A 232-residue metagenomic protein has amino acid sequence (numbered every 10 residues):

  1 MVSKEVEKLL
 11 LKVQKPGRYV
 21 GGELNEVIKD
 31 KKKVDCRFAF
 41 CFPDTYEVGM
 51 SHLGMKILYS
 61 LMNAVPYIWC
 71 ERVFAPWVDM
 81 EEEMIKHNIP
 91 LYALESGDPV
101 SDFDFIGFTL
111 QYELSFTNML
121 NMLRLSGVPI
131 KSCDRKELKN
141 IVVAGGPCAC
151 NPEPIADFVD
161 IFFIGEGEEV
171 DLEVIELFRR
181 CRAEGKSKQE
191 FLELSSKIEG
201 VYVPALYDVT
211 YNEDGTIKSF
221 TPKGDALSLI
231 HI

Functional and structural regions predicted by a protein language model:
M1-K15, V65: Helix-enriched interaction subdomains in cytosolic or periplasmic regions, typified by TIR/SEFIR signaling/NADase cores
K12-E23, K31-Y46: Short glycine-rich His-centered loop
E23-K33, S96-D98, F191-E193: Short boundary motifs at domain starts and secondary-structure transition points
F38-P43, G49-L61, I68-E71, E82-M84 (+2 more regions): Low-complexity, highly charged intrinsically disordered N-terminal segments that act as targeting/localization
T45-V48, E113-S115: Short acidic, S/G/P-rich loop/turn micro-motifs used as interaction or catalytic elements
A75-G224: Glycine-rich beta-alpha loop elements in corrinoid/cobalamin-binding modules across cobalamin-dependent enzymes
I230-I232: Conserved small/polar residues in nucleotide/adenosyl-binding loops
